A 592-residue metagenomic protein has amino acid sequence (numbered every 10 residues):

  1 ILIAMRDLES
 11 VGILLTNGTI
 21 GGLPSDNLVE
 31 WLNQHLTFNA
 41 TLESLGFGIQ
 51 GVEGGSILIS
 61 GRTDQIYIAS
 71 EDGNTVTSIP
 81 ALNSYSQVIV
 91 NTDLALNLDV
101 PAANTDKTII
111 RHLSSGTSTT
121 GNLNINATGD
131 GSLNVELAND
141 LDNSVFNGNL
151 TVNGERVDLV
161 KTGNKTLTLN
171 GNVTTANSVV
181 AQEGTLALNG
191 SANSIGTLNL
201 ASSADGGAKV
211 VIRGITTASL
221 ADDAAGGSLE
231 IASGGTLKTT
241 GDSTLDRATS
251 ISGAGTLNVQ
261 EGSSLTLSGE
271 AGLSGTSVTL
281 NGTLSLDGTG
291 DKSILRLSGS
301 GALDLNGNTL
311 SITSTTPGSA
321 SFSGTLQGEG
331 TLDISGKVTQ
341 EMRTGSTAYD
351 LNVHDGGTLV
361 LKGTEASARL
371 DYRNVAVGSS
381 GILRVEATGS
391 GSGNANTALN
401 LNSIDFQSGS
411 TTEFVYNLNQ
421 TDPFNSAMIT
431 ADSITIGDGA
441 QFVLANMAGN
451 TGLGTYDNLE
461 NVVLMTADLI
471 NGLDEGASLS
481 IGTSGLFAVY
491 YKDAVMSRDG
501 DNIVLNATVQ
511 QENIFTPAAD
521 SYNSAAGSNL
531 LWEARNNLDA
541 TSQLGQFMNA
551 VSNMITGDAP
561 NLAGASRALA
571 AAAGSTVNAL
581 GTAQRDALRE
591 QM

Functional and structural regions predicted by a protein language model:
I1-L2, R6-V90, G116-V210, I215-L280 (+3 more regions): Extracellular repeat-rich scaffold modules on cell surfaces
L14-L15, H35-L42, G48-I49, I57-G61 (+9 more regions): Solvent-exposed adhesion/ligand-recognition segments of exported proteins
L32, D158, D242, L257 (+1 more regions): Outer-membrane translocation/initiation segment of Type V secreted surface proteins
A95-N104, L137, L186, L237 (+2 more regions): Short aromatic-glycine motifs in intrinsically disordered, low-complexity regions
D106, G269, S314, L332-D333 (+3 more regions): Extracellular beta-strand/loop-rich repeat segments of large surface/secreted proteins
K107-I110, I294: Surface-exposed interfaces of beta-sheet-rich extracellular modules
V210, N281-D291, G356, N471-T483: Short, basic/low-complexity N-terminal boundary segments at the transition from targeting/disordered tails
